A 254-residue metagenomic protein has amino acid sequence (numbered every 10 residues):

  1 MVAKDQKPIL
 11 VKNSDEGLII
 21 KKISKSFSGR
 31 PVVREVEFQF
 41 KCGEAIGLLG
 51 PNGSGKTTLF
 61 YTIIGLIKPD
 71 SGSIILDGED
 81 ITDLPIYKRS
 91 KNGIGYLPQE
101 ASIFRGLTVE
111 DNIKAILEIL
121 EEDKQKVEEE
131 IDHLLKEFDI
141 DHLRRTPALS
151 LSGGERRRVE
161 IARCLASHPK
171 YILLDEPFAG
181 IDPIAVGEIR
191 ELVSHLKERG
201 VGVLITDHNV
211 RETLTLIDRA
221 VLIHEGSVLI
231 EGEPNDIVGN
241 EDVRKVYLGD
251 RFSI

Functional and structural regions predicted by a protein language model:
L49-P51: The feature captures the beta-strand-to-loop junction immediately N-terminal to the Walker
I64: Helix-to-loop junction immediately C-terminal to a conserved catalytic motif
K114, Q125-L143, E191-S194: Conserved ABC ATPase "signature" region
P147-L151, E155: Conserved ABC ATPase signature
H168: Conserved catalytic motifs of ABC-family nucleotide-binding domains
I172-E176: Catalytic Walker B motif of ABC-type/P-loop ATPase nucleotide-binding domains
